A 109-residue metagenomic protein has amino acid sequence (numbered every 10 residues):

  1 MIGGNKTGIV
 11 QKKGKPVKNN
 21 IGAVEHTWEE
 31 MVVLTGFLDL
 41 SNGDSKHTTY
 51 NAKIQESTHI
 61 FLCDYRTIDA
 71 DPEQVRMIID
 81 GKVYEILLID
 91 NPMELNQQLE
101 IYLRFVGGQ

Functional and structural regions predicted by a protein language model:
M1-V24: Active-site-proximal polar cores
V24-Q109: Short, conserved turn/kink motifs that form compact alpha/beta structural patches or helix kinks used as
